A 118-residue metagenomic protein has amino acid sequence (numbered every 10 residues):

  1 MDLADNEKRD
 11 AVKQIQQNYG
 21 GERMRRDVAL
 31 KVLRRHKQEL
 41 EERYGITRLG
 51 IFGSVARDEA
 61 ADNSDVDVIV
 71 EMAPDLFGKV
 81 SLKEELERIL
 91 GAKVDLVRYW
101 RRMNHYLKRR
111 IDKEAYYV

Functional and structural regions predicted by a protein language model:
D2-R48, A56-D62, M72-V118: Catalytic core of pol beta-like nucleotidyltransferases
I51: Conserved histidines in hydrophobic membrane contexts and catalytic metal-binding motifs
I69: Hydrophobic acceptor-binding patch used for acceptor engagement in glycosyltransferases
